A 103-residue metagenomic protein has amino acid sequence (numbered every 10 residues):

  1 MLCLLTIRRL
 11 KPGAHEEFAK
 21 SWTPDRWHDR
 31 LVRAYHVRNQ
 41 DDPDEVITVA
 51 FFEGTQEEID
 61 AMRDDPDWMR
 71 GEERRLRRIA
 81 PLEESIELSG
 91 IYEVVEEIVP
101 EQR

Functional and structural regions predicted by a protein language model:
M1, H28-D29, P43-D44: Coil-to-beta-strand transition motifs
L2-R8, I47-V49: Active-site-flanking beta-strand signature of metal-NTP-handling nucleotidyl enzymes and homologous cyclase-like
T6, H36-V37: Short beta-strand segments that buttress and anchor functional surface loops
I7-F18: Short, surface-exposed ligand-recognition loops at beta-strand->loop->(often short) alpha-helix junctions that present
L10-P12, F52-G54, E93-E96: Non-catalytic surface loops within mature trypsin-like serine protease
T23-Y35, F51-L88: An amphipathic, aromatic/His-enriched active-site/gating alpha helix that lines ligand/cofactor pockets
V37-P43: A short beta-turn/loop motif at secondary-structure boundaries
I91-R103: Acidic/histidine-enriched, glycine/proline-rich intrinsically disordered or flexible terminal extensions
